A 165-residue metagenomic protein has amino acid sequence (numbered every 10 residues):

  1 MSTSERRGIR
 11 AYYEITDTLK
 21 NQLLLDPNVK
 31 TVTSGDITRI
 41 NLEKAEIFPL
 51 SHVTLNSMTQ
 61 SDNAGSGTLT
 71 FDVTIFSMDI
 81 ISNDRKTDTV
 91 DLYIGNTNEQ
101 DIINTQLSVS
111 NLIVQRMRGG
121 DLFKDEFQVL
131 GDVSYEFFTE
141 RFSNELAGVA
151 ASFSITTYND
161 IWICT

Functional and structural regions predicted by a protein language model:
M1-S66, K124, T165: Small/polar-rich, solvent-exposed N-terminal microdomains that initiate assembly or binding
R6-Y13, N96-N104: Charge-dense, low-complexity intrinsically disordered segments
I40, T89-L92, M117: Extended hydrophobic/Leu-rich segments
E46-H52, E99-T156: Acidic-leaning, charged glycine-interspersed low-complexity segments
Q60-N63, I80-T87, Y158-T165: Short, cysteine-centered beta-strand-loop-beta hairpins and adjacent loop/turn segments enriched in charged/polar
G67-S82, N144-N159: Oligomerization/assembly interface segments of phage tail-like spikes and tubes
N83-I102: A solvent-exposed, charged loop/short amphipathic helix patch at secondary-structure junctions
